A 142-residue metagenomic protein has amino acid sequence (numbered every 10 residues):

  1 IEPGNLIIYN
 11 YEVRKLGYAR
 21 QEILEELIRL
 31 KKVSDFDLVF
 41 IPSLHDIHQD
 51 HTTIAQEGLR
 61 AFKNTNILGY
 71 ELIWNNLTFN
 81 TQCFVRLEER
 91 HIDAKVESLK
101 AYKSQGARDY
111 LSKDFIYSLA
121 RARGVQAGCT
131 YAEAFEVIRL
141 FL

Functional and structural regions predicted by a protein language model:
I1-G4, V33-S34, L38, T65-N66 (+1 more regions): The feature marks non-catalytic terminal segments
I1-N66, L119, A127-T130: Active-site beta-strand->loop->alpha-helix modules in alpha/beta enzyme cores, enriched in Gly/His/Asp(Glu)
S43-L44, E71-I73: Histidine-centered beta-alpha loop that forms part of the nucleotide-sugar donor binding/catalytic region in diverse
